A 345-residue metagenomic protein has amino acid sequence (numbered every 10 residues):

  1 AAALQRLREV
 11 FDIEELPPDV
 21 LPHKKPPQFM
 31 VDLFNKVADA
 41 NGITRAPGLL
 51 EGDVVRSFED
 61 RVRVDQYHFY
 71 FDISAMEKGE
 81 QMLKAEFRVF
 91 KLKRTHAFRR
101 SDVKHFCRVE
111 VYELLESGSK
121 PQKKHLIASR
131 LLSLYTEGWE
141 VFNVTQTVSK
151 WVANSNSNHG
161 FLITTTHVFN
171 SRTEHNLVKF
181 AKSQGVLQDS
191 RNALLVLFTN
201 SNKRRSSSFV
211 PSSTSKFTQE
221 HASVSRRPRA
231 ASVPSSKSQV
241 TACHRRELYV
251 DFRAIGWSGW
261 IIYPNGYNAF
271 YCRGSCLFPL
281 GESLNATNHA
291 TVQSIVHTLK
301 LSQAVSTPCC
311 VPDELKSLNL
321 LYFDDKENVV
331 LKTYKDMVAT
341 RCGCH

Functional and structural regions predicted by a protein language model:
A1-H345: Secreted, disulfide-rich extracellular signaling modules
